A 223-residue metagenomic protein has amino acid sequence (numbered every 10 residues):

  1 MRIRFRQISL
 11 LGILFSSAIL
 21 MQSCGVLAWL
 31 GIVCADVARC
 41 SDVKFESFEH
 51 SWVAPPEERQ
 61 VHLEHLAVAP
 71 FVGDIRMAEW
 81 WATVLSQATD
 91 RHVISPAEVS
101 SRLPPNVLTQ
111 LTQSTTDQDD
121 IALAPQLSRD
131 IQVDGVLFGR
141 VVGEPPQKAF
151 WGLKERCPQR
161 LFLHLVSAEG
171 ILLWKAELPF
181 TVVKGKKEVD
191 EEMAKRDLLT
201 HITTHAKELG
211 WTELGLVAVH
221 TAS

Functional and structural regions predicted by a protein language model:
R2-L11: Bacterial N-terminal signal peptides that target proteins for export
L11-Q22: Bacterial N-terminal signal peptides
C24-L63, L127-I131, G143, E155-R160 (+1 more regions): C-terminal/domain-edge helix-coil "capping" segments
H62-F138, L172-K175: N-terminal segment of the mature soluble domain
D74-A78, Q113-I121, G152-R156, K184-K195: Solvent-exposed, acidic/flexible segments
L137-P145: Glycine- and acidic-rich phosphate- and metal-coordinating loops
P146-W151: Extracytoplasmic/secreted cell-surface and envelope-processing proteins
